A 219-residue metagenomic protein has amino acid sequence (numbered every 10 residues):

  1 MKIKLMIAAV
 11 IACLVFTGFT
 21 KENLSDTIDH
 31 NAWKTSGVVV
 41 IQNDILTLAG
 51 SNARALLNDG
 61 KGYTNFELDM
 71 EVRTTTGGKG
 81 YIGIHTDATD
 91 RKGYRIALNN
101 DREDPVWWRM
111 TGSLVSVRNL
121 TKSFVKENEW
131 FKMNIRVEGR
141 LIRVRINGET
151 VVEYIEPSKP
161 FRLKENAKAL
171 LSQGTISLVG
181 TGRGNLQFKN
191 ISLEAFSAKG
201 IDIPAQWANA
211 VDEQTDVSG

Functional and structural regions predicted by a protein language model:
M1-I7: Bacterial N-terminal signal peptides that target proteins for export
A9-G18: Hydrophobic h-region of N-terminal signal peptides that target proteins for export in Gram-negative bacteria
F19-G219: Carbohydrate-interacting regions of secretory-pathway proteins
